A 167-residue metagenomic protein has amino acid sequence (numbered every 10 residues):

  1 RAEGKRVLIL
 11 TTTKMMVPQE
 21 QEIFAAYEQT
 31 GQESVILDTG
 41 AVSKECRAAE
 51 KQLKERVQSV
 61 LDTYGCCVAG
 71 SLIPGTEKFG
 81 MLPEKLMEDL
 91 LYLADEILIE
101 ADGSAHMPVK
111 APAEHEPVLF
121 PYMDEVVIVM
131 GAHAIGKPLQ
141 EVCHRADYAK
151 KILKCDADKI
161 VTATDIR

Functional and structural regions predicted by a protein language model:
A2-C67: N-terminal phosphate/diphosphate-binding loop that engages ATP/GTP or pyrophosphate donors across diverse enzyme folds
L10-T11, A69-G70, V129-G131: Short beta-strand segments
K14, E20, E28-Q29, T76-E96 (+1 more regions): Conserved catalytic-core segment of NTP-binding enzymes
Y64-E77, A101: Short, basic, glycine/proline-bearing loop/turn elements
